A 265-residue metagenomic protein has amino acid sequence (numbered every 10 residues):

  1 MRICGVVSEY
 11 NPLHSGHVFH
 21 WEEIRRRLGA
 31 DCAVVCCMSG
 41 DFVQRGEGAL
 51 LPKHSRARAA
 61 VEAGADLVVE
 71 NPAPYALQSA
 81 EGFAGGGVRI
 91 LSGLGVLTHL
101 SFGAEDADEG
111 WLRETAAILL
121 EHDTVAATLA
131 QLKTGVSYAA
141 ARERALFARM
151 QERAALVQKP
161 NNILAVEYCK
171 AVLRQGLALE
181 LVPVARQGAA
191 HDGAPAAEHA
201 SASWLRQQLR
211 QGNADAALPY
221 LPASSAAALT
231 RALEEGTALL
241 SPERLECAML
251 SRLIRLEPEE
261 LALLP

Functional and structural regions predicted by a protein language model:
M1-R56: N-terminal catalytic cores of NTP/NDP-binding nucleotidyl/phosphoryl-transfer enzymes
R2, C32, D66, L97-T98: Conserved acidic residues
E22-R25, A57-V61, K170-L173, R206: Class I S-adenosyl-L-methionine
G29, A63, G95: Structured loop/turn residues at beta-strand edges in well-structured enzyme cores
S55-R58, T124: Acidic, Ser/Thr-rich peripheral helices and adjacent loops at domain boundaries
A57-A73: A glycine-rich helix N-cap at a beta->alpha junction
E70-P265: Active-site cores that bind ATP or allylic diphosphates and position pyrophosphate for catalysis
